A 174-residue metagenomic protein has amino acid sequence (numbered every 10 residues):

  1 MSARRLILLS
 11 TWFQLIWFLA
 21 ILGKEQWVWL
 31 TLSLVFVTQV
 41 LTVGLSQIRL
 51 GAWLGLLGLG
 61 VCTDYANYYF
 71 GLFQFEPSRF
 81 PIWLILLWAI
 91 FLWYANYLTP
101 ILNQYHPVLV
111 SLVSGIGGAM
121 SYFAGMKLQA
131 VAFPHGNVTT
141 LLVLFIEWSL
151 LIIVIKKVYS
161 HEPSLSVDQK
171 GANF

Functional and structural regions predicted by a protein language model:
M1-F174: Aromatic-rich, lipid-facing transmembrane alpha helices and their immediate juxtamembrane interface loops in integral
